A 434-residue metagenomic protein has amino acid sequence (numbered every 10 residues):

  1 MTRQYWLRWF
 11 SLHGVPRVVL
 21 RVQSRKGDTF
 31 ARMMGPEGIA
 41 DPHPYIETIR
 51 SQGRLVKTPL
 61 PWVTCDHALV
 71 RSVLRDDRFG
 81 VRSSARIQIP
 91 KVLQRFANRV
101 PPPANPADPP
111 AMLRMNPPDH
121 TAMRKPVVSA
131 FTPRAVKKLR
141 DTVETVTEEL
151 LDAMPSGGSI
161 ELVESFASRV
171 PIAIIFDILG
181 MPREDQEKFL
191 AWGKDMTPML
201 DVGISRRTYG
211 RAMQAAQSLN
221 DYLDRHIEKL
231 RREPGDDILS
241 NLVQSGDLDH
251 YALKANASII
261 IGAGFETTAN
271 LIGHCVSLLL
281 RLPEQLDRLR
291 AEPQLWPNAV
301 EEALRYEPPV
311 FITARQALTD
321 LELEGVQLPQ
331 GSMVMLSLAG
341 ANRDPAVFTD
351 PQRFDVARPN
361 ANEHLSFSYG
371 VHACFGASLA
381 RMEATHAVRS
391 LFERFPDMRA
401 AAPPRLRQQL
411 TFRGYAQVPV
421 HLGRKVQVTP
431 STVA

Functional and structural regions predicted by a protein language model:
M1-A434: Cytochrome P450
